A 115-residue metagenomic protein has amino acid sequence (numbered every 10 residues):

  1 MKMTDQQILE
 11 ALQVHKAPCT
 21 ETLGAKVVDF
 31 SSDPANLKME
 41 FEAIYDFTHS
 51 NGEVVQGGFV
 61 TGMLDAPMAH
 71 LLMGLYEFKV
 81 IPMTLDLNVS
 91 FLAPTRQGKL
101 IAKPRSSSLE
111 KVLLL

Functional and structural regions predicted by a protein language model:
M1-L115: Terminal targeting signals and extreme-terminal segments of soluble enzymes
